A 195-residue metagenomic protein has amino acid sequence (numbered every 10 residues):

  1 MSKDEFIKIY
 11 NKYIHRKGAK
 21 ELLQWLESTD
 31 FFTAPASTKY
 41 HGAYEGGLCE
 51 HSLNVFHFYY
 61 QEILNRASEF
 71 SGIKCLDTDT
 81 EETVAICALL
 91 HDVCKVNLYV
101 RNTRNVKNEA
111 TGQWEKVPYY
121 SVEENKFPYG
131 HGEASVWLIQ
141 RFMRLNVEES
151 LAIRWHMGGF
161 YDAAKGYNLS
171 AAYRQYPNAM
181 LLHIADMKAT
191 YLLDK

Functional and structural regions predicted by a protein language model:
M1-A34, T38: Non-catalytic interface/linker regions that flank or bridge core catalytic/transmembrane domains
I9, Y13-R16, A34-P35, G47 (+5 more regions): Generic signature of intrinsically disordered, low-complexity segments enriched in small/polar residues
N11, F56, Y60, V136-Q140: Amphipathic alpha-helical segments within well-ordered protein domains
L23-T80: A glycine-rich, hydrophobic loop/mini-helix early in the fold
G42-Y44, E50, L64, C75-K195: Divalent metal-dependent catalytic cores for phosphoryl transfer on phosphate-bearing substrates
